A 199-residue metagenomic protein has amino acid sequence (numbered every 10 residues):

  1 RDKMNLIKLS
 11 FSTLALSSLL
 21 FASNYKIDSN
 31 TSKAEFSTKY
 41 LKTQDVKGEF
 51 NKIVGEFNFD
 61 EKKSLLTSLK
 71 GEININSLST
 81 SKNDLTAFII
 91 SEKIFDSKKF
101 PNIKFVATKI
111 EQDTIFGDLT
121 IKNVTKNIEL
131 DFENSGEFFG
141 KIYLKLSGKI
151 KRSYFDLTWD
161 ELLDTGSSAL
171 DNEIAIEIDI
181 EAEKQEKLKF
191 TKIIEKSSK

Functional and structural regions predicted by a protein language model:
R1-K3: Short, Lys/Arg-enriched N-terminal segments with co-localized hydrophobic residues within the first ~10-30 amino acids
N5-T13: Sec-dependent signal peptide recognition, specifically the positively charged N-region followed immediately by
L14-A22: Hydrophobic h-region of N-terminal signal peptides that target proteins for export in Gram-negative bacteria
A22-K199: Low-complexity, acidic/polar, glycine-enriched regions of mature
